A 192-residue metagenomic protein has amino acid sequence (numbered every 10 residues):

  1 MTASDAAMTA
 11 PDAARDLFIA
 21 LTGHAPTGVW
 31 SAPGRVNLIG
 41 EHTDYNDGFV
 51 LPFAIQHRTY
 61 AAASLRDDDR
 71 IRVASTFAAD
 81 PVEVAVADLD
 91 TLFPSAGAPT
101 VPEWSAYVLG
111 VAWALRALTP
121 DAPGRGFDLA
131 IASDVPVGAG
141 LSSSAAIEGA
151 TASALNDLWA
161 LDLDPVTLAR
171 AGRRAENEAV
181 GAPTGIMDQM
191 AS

Functional and structural regions predicted by a protein language model:
T2-A145, G149-P165, R170-V180, T184-I186 (+1 more regions): ATP-binding N-lobe of GHMP and related small-molecule kinases
